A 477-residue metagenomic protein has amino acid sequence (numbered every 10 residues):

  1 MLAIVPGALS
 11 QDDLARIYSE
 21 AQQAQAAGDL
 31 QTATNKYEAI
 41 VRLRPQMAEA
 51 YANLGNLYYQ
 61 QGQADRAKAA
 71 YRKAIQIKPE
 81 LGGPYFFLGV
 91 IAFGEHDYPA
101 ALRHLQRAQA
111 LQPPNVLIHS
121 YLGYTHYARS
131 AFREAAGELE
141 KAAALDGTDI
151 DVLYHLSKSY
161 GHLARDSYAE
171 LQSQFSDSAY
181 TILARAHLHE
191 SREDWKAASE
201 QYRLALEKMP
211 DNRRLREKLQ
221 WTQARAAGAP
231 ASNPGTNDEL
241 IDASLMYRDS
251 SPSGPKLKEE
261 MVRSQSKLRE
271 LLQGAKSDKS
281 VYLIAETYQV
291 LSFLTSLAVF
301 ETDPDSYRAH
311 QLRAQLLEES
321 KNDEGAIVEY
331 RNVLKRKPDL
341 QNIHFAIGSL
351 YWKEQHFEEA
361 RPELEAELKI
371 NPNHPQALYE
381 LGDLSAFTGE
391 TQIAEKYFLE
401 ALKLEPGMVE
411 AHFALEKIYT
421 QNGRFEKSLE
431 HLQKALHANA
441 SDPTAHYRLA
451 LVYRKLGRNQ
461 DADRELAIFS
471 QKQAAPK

Functional and structural regions predicted by a protein language model:
G7-R16, E170-F175, M246-Y247, S251 (+3 more regions): TPR-adjacent "capping" and linker segments in tetratricopeptide-repeat scaffold/adaptor proteins
D13-L43, N56, Q60, H187-L188 (+4 more regions): Alpha-helical segment of the N-proximal tetratricopeptide repeat
L14, A48-E49, G82-G83, V116-L117 (+9 more regions): Helix-start (N-cap) detector for alpha-helical repeat units in TPR-like alpha-solenoids, especially tetratricopeptide
A26-N35, A39, Q60-K73, G94-R107 (+11 more regions): Structural signature of tandem alpha-helical TPR/SEL1-like repeats, specifically the intra-repeat loop/turn
L43, I77, L111, L145 (+9 more regions): Structural marker of alpha-solenoid helical repeat scaffolds
A142-D146, Y154-H162, S173-S176, Y202-R213 (+6 more regions): TPR/TPR-like (Sel1-like) alpha-helical repeat modules
